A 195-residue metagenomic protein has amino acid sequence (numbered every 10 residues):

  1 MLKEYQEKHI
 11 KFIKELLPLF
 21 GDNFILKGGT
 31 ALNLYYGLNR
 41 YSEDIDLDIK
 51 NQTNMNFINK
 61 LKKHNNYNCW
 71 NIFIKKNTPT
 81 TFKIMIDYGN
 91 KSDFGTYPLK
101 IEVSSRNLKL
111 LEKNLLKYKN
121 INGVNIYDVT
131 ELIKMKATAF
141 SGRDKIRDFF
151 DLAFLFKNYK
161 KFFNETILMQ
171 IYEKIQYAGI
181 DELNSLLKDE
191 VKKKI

Functional and structural regions predicted by a protein language model:
M1-F24, G37-N39, K50-I195: Structured mid-to-C-terminal alpha-helical surface segments
L26-A31: Glycine-rich beta-strand-to-loop/alpha-helix junction loops that act as flexible
N33-Y35: Short active-site loop/helix that positions an aromatic residue
D44-I49: Short cationic amphipathic helices and targeting signals
